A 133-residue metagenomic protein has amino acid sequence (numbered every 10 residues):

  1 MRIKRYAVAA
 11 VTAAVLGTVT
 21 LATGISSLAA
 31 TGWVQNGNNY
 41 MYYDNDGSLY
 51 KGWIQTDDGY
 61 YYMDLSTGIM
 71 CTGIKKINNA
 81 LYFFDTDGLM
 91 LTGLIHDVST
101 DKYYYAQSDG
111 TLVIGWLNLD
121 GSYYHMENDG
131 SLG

Functional and structural regions predicted by a protein language model:
R2-G133: Extracellular adhesion/carbohydrate-binding repeat motifs centered on closely spaced tryptophans
